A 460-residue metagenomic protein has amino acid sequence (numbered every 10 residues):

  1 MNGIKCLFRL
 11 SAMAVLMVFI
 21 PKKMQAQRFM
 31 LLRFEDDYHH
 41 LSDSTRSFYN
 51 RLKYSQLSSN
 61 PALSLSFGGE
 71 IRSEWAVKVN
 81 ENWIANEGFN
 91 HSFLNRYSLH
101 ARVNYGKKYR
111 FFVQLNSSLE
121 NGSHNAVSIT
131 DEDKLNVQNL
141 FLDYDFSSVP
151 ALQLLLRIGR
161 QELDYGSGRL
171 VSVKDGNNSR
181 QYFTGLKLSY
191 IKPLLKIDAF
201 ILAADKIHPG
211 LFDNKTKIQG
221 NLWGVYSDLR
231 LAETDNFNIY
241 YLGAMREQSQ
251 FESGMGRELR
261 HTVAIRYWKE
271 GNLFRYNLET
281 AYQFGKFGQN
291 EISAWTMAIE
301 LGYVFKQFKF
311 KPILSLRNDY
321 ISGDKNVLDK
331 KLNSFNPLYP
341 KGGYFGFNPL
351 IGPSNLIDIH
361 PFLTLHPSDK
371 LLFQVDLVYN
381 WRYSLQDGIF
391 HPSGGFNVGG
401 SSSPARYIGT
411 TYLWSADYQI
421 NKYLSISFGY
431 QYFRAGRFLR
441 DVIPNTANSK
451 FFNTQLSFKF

Functional and structural regions predicted by a protein language model:
M24-N86, L314-N318, N326: N-terminal periplasmic/intermembrane-space "pro-region" immediately following the signal or transit peptide
R28-D37, A447-F460: Outer-membrane beta-barrel "beta-signal"
R28-R46, N290-S401: Extracellular/periplasmic loop regions
S59-P61, V103-K107, F146-P150, I191-L194 (+6 more regions): Outer-membrane beta-barrel strand-turn architecture
G69, S73, Y97-V103, N139-Y144 (+8 more regions): Residues on the lipid-exposed face of transmembrane beta-strands in outer-membrane beta-barrel proteins
S73-V79, L115-N121, R160-D164, K192-L194 (+8 more regions): Transmembrane beta-strands of outer-membrane beta-barrel pores
V79-N95, Y105-A151, R169-S172, K286-G288 (+3 more regions): Surface-exposed loop and membrane-interface regions of Gram-negative outer-membrane beta-barrel proteins
P150-L156, R169-L170, K174-L328, S402-W414 (+1 more regions): Signature for the C-terminal beta-barrel architecture of outer-membrane proteins
